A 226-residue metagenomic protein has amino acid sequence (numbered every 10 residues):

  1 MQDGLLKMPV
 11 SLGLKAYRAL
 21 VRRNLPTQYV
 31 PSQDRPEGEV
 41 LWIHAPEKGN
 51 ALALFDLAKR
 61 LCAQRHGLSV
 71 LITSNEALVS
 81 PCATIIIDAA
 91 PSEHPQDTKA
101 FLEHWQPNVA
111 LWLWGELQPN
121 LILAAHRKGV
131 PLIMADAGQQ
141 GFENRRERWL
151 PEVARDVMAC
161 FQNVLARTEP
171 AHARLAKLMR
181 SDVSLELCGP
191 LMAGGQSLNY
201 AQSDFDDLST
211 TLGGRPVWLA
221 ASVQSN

Functional and structural regions predicted by a protein language model:
M1-E37: Positively charged, low-complexity intrinsically disordered leader regions
L5-L12, A171, A201-D204: Alpha-helical structural motif
A19, D156, L208-T211: Residues that form generic nucleotide/phosphate-binding pockets
T27-P31, S197-G213: A short helix/loop element that forms part of the nucleotide-sugar donor recognition site in Leloir-type
Q28-Y29, E39-G195, Y200, Q224: Active-site and donor-binding regions of nucleotide-sugar-utilizing enzymes
P36, E103-Q106, T211-G214: Glycine-rich phosphate-binding loop signature in dinucleotide/nucleotide-binding domains
L41-A45, S209-S225: Conserved donor-binding/catalytic core segment of Leloir-type glycosyltransferases
